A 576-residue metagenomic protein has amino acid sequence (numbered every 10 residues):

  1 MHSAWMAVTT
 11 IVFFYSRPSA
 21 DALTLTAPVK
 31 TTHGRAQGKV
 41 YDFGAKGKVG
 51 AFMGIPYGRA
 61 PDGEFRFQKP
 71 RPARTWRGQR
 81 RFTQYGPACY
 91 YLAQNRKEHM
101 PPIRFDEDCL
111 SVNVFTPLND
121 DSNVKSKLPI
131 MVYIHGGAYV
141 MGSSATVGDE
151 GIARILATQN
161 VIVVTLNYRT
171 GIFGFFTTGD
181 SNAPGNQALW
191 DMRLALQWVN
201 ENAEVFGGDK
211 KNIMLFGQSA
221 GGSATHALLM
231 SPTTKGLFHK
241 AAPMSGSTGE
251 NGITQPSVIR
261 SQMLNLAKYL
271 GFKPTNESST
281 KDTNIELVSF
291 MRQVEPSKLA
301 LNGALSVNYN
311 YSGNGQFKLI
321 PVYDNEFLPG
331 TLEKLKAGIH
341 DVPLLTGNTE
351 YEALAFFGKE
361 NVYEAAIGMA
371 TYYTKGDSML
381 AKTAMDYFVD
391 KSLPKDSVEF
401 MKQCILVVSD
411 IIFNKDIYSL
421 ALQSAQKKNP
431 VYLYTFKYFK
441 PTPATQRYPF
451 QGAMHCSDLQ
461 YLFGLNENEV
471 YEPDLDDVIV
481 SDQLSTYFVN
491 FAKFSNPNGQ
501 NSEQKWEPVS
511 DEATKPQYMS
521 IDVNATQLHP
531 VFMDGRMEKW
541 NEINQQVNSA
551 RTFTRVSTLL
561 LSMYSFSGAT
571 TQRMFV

Functional and structural regions predicted by a protein language model:
H2, F14-L189, K210, G313-G315 (+5 more regions): Non-catalytic accessory segments of hydrolases
H2-T10, R555-T558: Sec-dependent signal peptide recognition, specifically the positively charged N-region followed immediately by
A7-V8, H99-N284, K334-F357: Serine-hydrolase-like catalytic core of hydrolytic proteins
I11-P18, Y564-S567: Hydrophobic h-region of N-terminal signal peptides that target proteins for export in Gram-negative bacteria
G50, E107-L110, W190-R193, Q197 (+6 more regions): A structural signal for well-ordered alpha-helical segments within the folded catalytic domains of diverse enzymes
R169-I172, S219-A220, T435-P443, Q504-A513: Short, solvent-exposed turn/loop segments enriched in Gly/Ser/Thr/Pro and often Arg
D282, F290-V478, Y487, F494: Substrate-gating cap/lid region and adjacent catalytic-acid/histidine neighborhood within extracellular/lumenal
A550-V576: Cleavable C-terminal sorting propeptides in eukaryotic secreted/cell-surface proteins
